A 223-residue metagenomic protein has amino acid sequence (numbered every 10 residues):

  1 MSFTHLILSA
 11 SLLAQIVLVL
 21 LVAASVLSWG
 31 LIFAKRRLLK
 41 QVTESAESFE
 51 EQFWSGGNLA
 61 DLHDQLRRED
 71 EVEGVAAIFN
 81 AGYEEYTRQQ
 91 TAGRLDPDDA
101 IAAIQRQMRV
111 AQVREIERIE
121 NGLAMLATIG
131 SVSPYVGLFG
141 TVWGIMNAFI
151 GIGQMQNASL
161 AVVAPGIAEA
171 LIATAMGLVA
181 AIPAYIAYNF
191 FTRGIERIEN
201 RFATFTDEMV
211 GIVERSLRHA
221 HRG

Functional and structural regions predicted by a protein language model:
M1-E51: Hydrophobic membrane-targeting segments
L8, L12, L18, N121-A124 (+3 more regions): Internal alpha-helical transmembrane segments of multi-pass membrane proteins, especially GPCRs
V17-L27, S133-V136, G140-W143, L178: Residue-level signal for the membrane-embedded core of alpha-helical transmembrane segments, especially mid-helix
S28-I32, A180-F191: Transmembrane alpha-helical segments in integral membrane proteins
V42-V136, I145-S159, I186-G223: Predominantly long cytosolic amphipathic alpha-helical stalk/bundle segments
Q156, L160-A170: Hydrophobic alpha-helical transmembrane segments and adjacent short intramembrane/lumenal linkers of inner/organellar
A170-A184: Hydrophobic alpha-helical transmembrane segments of polytopic membrane proteins
